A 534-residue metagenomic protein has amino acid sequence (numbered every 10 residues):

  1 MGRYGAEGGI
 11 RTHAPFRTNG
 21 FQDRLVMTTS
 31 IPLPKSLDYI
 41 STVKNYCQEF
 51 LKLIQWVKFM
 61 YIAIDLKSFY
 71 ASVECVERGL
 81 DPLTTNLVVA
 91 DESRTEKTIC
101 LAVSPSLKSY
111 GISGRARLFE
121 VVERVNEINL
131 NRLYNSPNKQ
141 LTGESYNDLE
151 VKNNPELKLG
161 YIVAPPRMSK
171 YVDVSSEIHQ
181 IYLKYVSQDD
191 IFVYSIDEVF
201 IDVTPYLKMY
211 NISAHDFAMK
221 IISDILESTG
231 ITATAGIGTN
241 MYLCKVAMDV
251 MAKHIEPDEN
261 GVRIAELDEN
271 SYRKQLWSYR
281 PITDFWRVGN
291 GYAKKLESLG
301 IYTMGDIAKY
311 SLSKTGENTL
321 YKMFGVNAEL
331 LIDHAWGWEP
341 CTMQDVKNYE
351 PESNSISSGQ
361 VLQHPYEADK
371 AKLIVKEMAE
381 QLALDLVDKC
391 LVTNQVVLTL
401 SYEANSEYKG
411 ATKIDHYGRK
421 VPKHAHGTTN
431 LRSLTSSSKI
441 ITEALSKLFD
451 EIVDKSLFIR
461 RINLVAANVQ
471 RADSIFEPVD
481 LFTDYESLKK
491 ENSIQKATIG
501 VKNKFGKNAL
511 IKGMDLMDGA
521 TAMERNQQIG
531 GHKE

Functional and structural regions predicted by a protein language model:
G2, G9-R11, V26-T29: Short, positively charged low-complexity motifs
G5, C47-Q48: Secreted/luminal cysteine- and crosslink-motif detector
I31, S36-C47, L53: Short terminal hydrophobic/aromatic SLiMs and anchors at protein ends
F50-D333, E339-M343, Y485-E534: Gly/Gly-Pro- and Ser/Thr-rich, intrinsically disordered tail segments characteristic of DNA damage-repair and tolerance
A63, D284, Y292-F458: DNA-contacting surface of Y-family translesion DNA polymerases
V73, K420-E534: Acidic, metal-coordinating catalytic segment for phosphate/diphosphate chemistry, firing primarily on the Nudix
T239-Y242, D333-W336, V392-A404, F458-Q470 (+1 more regions): A glycine-rich phosphate-binding loop feature that marks nucleotide/adenosyl-phosphate handling sites
